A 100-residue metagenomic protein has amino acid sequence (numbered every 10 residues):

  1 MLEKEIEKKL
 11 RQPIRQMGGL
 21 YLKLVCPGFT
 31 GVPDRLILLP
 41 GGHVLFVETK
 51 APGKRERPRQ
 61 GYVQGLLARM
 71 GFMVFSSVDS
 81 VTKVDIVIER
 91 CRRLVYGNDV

Functional and structural regions predicted by a protein language model:
M1-V100: Catalytic phosphate/metal-binding cores of nucleic-acid and nucleotide-processing enzymes, i.e., regions that mediate
